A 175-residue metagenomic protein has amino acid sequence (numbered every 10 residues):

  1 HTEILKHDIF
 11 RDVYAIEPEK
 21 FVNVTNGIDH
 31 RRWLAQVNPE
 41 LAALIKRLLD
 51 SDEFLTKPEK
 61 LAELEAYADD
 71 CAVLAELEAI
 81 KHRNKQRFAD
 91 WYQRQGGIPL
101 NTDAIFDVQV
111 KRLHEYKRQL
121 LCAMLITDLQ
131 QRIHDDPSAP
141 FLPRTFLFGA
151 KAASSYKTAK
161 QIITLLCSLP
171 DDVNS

Functional and structural regions predicted by a protein language model:
H1-S175: Catalytic cores of carbohydrate-active enzymes across secretory and cytosolic contexts
